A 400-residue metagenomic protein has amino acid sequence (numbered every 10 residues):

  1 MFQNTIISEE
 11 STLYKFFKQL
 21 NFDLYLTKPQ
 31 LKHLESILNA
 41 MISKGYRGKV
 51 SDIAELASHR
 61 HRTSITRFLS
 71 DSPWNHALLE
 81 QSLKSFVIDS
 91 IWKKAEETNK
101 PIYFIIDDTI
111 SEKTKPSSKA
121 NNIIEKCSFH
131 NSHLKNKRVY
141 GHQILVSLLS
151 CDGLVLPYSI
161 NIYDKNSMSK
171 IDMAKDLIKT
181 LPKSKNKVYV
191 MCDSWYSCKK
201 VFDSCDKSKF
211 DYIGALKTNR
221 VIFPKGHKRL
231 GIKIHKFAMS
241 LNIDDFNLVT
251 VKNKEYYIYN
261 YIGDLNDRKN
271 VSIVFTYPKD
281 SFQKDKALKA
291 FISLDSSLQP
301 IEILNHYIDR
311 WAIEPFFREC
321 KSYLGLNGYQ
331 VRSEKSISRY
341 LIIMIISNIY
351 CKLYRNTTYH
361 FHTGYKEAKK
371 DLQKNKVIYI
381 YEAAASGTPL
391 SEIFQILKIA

Functional and structural regions predicted by a protein language model:
M1-L78: Gly/serine-rich nucleotide phosphate-binding loop at the start of the catalytic core of nucleotide/ADP-ribose-handling
I37, K286-W311: Extended, non-catalytic structural segments that build the interaction scaffolds of large macromolecular assemblies
I53, K100-T114, S147, Y189-S197 (+4 more regions): Short, conserved catalytic/metal-binding motifs centered on acidic residues
T63-F68, S72, H130-K187, K269-A290 (+1 more regions): Electropositive, glycine- and tryptophan-enriched low-complexity nucleic-acid-binding patches
S70-D152, K254-I262: Active-site-proximal, Lys/Arg-enriched surface segment that forms a nucleic-acid-binding/basic interface patch
I110, V249, P300-V331: Short amphipathic alpha-helical "interface-anchor" segments enriched in bulky aromatics
N161-I273, T357, F361-K374, A400: An internal, acidic/charged active-site-proximal segment that coordinates divalent cations and/or engages
G328-Y381: Basic, amphipathic alpha-helical segments enriched in Lys/Arg and hydrophobic/aromatic residues
